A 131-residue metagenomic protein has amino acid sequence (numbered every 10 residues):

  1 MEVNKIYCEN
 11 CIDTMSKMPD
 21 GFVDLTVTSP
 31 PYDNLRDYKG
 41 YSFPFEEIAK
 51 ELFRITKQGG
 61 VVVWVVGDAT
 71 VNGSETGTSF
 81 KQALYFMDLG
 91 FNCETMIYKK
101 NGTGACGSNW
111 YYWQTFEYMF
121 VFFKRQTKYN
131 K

Functional and structural regions predicted by a protein language model:
M1-K131: Core catalytic lobe of class I
